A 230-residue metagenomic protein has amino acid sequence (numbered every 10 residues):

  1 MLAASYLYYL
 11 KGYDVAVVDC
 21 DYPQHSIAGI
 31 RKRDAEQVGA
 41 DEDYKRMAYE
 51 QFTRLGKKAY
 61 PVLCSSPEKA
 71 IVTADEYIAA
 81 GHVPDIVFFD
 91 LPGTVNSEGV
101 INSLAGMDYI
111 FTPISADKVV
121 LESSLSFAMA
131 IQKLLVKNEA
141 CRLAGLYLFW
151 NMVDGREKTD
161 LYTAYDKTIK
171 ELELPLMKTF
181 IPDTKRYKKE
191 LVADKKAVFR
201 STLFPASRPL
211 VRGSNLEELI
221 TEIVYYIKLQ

Functional and structural regions predicted by a protein language model:
M1-A4: Motif I (Walker A/P-loop) of helicase-class P-loop NTPases
Y6-V87, G93: P-loop/Walker-type NTP enzyme "switch/lid" segment
A16-V18, F89, T112, L148-W150: Structural beta-sheet core signal
S26-I27, D108, F127, I181: Generic structural signal for small/hydrophobic residues in well-ordered secondary structure, especially within
E98-V119: Inter-motif core of Ras-like GTPase G domains
S124-A140: Conserved C-terminal guanine-recognition region of P-loop GTPase G domains, centered on the G4
M152-S201: Beta-strand-loop-alpha "switch" segments that mediate conformational coupling across diverse proteins
K188-I220: Inter-lobe coupling/hinge region of RecA-like P-loop helicase motors
